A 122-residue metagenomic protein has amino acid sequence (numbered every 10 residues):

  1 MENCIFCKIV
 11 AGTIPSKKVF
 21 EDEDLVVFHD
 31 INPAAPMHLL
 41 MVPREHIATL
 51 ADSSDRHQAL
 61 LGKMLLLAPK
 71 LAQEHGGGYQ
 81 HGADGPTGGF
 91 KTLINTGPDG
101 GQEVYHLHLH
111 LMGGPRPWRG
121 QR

Functional and structural regions predicted by a protein language model:
M1-R122: HIT superfamily nucleotide-processing domains
